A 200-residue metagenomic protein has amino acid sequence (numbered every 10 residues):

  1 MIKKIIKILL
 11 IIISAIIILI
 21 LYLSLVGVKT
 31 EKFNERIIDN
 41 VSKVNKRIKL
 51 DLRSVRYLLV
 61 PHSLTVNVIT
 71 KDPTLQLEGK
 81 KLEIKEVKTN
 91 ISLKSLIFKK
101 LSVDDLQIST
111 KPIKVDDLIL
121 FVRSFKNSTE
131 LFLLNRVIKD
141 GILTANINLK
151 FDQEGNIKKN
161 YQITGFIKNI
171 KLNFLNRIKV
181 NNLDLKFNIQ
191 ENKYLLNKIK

Functional and structural regions predicted by a protein language model:
M1-I16: N-terminal Sec-pathway targeting helices
I6-L9, S95, E191: Long amphipathic alpha-helical repeat/alpha-solenoid cores
L19-D117, L133-I142, N146-E154, Y194: Terminal hydrophobic membrane-targeting helix
K43, R53-V55, K80-L82, T89 (+3 more regions): Beta-propeller and related beta-repeat scaffolds in trafficking/envelope systems
D105-I108, Q162-K168: Extended hydrophobic secondary-structure segments that form protein cores and membrane-embedded regions
S128-T129: Surface-exposed loop/turn segments flanking beta-strands in extracellular/periplasmic regions
I157: Gly/Ser/Thr-rich loop/hinge elements
